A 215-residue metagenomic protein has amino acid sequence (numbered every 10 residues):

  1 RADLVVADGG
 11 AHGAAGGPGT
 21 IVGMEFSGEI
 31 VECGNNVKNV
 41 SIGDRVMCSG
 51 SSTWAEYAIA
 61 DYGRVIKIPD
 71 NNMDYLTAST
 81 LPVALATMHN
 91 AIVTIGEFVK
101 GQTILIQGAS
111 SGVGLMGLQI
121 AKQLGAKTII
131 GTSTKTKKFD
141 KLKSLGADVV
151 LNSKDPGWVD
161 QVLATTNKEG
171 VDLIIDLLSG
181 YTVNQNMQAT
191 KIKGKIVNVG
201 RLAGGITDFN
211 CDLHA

Functional and structural regions predicted by a protein language model:
D3-S52: Glycine-rich beta-strand-centered segment in the early N-terminal region that forms part of a ligand/cofactor-binding
G50-G63: A structural motif shared across PLP-dependent enzymes of the aminotransferase-like
T53-E56, S133-K143, G205-C211: Short, glycine/polar-rich helix-capping loops at beta-to-alpha or helix-loop-helix junctions that flank or form
A78-P156, M187: Mid-domain Rossmann-like dinucleotide-binding core that forms the NAD(H)/NADP(H) cofactor-binding site
G108-A109, L178, R201: NAD(P)H cofactor-binding loop motif with strongest signal on the N-terminal glycine-rich segment
L142, Y181-A215: Glycine-rich phosphate-binding loop and adjacent beta-alpha segment of Rossmann(oid) nucleotide-cofactor-binding
G157-E169: Short amphipathic alpha-helix with an adjacent loop that forms part of the alpha/beta core around
